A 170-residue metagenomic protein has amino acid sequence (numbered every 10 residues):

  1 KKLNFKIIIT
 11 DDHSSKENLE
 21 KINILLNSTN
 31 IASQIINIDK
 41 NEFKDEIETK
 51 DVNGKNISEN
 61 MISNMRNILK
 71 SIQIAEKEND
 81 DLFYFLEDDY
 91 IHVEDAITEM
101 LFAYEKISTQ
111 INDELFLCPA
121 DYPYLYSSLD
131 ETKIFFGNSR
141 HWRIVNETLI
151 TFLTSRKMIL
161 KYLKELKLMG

Functional and structural regions predicted by a protein language model:
K1-N4: Short, acidic, metal-binding catalytic loop of nucleotide-sugar glycosyltransferases
K6-I8, Q34: A structural signal for isolated positions on well-ordered beta-strands in alpha/beta enzyme cores
D11-D12: Acidic ATP/Mg2+-coordinating residue in the GHKL
S15-D80: Active-site-proximal specificity loops/subdomain of glycosyltransferases
D80-I91: Short beta-strand-to-loop acidic/aromatic patch adjacent to the donor-nucleotide binding site
V93-L166: Conserved catalytic core of nucleotide-sugar-dependent glycosyltransferases
